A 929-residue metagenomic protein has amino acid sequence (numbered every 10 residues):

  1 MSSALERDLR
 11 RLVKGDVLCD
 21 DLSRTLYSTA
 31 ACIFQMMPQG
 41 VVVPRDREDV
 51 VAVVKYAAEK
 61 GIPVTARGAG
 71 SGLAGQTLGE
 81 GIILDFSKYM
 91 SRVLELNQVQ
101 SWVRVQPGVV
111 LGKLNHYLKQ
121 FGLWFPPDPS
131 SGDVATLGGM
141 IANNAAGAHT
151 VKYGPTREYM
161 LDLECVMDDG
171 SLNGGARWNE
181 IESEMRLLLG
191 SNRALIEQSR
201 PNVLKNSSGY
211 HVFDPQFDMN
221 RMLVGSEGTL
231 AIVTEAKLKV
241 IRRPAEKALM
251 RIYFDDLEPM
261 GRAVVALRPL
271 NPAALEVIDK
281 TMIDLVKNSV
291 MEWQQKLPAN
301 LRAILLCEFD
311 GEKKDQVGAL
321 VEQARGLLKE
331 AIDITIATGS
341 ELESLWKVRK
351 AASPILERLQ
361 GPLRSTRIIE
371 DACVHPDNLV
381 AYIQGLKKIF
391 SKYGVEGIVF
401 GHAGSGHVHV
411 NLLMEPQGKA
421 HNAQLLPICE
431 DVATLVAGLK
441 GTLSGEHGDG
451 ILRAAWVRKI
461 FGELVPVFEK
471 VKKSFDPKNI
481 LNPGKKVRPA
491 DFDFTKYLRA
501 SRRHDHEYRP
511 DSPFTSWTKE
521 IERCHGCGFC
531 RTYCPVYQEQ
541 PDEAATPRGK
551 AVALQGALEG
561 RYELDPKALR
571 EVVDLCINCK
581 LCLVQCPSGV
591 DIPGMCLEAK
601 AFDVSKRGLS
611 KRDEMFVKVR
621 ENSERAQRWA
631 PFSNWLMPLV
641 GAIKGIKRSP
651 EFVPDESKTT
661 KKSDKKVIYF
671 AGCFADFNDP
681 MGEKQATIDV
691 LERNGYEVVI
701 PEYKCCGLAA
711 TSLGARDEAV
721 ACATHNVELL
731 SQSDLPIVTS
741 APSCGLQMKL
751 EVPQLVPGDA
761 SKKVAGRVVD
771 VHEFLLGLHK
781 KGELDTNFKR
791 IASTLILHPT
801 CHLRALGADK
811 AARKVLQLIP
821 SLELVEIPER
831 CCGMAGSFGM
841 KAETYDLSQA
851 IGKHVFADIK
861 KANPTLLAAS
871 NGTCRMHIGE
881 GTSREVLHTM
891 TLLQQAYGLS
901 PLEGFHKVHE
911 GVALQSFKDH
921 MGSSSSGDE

Functional and structural regions predicted by a protein language model:
M1-K55, E59, A69-S101, S130 (+7 more regions): N-terminal flexible segment immediately upstream of the FAD-binding catalytic core in FAD-dependent oxidoreductases
L9, C32-V64, I82, F86-P129 (+4 more regions): N-terminal glycine-rich flavin-associated loop
L26, G72-G75, S131-L137, K205-G209 (+14 more regions): A glycine-rich phosphate-binding loop feature that marks nucleotide/adenosyl-phosphate handling sites
C32, M140-A142, A146-V348, R458: C-terminal substrate-binding/cap subdomain adjacent to the FAD-binding core in PCMH-type and related FAD-linked
L73, M140-H149, Q216-V240, G401-H407 (+6 more regions): Conserved phosphate/anionic-ligand binding catalytic regions in large, soluble enzymes, centered on
P269-P362, V487, A544-L554, V573 (+2 more regions): Terminal amphipathic helices with adjacent charged low-complexity linkers/tails
G438-T442, G448-L575, P587-G608, K618: Ferredoxin-type iron-sulfur electron-transfer modules and their immediate structural context
D476, P483, R499, D505 (+1 more regions): Iron-sulfur cluster-binding electron-transfer modules in prokaryotic oxidoreductases
